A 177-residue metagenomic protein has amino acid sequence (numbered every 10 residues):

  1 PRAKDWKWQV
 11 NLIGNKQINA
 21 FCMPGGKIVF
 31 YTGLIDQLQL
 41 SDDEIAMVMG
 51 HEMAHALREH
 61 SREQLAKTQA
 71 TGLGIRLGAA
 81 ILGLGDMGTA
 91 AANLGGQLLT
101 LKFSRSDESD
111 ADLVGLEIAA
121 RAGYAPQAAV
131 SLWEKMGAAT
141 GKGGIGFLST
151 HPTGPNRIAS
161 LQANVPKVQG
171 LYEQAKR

Functional and structural regions predicted by a protein language model:
P1-K7, T89, N93-T150, G170-R177: Short helix/loop segments within enzyme catalytic domains that coordinate or immediately flank catalytic cofactors
P1-Q69, L82, E117, R121-A122 (+4 more regions): Peri-catalytic and regulatory segments of divalent metal-dependent proteins
G25, V29, T89-A90, N156: Generic alpha-helical secondary structure signal
F30, A111, T153: Residue-level signature of catalytic and energy-coupling elements of molecular machines, predominantly ATP/GTP-dependent
M47, G72-A79, G96, L116 (+3 more regions): Generic alpha-helical structural context detector
Q69-L82, M87-L99: Membrane-active amphipathic alpha-helices enriched in small hydrophobic residues
L148-P152, N156, S160: C-terminal soluble interaction/assembly domains
